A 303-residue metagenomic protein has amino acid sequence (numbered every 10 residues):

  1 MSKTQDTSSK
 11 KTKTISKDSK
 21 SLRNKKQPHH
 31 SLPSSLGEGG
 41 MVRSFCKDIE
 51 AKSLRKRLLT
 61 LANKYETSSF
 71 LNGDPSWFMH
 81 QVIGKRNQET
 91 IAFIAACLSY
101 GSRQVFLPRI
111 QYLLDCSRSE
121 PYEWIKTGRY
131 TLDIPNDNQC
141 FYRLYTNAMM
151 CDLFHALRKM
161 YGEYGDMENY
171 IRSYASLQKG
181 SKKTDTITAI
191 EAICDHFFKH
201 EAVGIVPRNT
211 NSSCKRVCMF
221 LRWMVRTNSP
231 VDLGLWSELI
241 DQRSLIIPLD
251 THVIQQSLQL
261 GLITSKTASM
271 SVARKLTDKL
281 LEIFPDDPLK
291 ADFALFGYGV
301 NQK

Functional and structural regions predicted by a protein language model:
S2-K3, K10-K13, K25-K26, M41-K303: HhH-family (HhH-GPD) DNA N-glycosylase catalytic core used in base-excision repair
D6, D18, N24, H29-H30: Intrinsic-disorder-associated, low-complexity terminal segments enriched in Asp/Asn/His/Tyr and depleted of Lys/Arg
S9, S31-S34: Alpha-helical and His/Cys-centered functional microenvironments
L36-G39: Glycine-biased, low-complexity coil/linker segments
